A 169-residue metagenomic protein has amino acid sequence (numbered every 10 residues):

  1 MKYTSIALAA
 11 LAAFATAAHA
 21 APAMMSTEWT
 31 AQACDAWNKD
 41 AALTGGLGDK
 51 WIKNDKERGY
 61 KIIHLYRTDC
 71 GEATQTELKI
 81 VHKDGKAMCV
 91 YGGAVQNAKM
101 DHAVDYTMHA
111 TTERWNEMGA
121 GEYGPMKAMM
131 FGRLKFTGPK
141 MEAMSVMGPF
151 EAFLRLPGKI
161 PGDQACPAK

Functional and structural regions predicted by a protein language model:
Y3-A18: Gram-negative bacterial Sec-dependent N-terminal signal peptides
A20-K169: Feature captures hydrophobic
